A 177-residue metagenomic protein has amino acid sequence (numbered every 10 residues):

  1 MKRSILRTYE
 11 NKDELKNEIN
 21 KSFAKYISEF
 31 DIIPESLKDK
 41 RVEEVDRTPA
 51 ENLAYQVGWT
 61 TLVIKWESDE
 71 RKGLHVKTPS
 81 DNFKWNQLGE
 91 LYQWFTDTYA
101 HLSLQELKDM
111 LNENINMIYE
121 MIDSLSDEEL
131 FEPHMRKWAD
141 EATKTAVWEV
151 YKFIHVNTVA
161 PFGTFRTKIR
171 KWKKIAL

Functional and structural regions predicted by a protein language model:
M1-K25: Extreme N-terminal tail/first-helix region
K2, D39-E90, P133-L177: Short, contiguous alpha-helical
L6, N17, K40-E43, T98 (+3 more regions): Short N-terminal micro-motifs specific to bacterial/archaeal maturation and metal-cluster initiation sites
R7-N11, L91-Q105, K144-K152: Acidic/His metal-coordination segments adjacent to aromatic residues that form catalytic metal sites in metalloenzymes
Y9, L15-K16, E29, K84-W85 (+2 more regions): Short leucine-rich amphipathic alpha-helices used at interfaces
K12, K16-I19, L104-L111, Y151 (+1 more regions): Hydrophobic packing residues in well-ordered alpha-helices of helical domains and bundles
F23-P34, T60-I64, S68, N112-S126 (+2 more regions): Structural signal for well-ordered, non-membrane alpha-helices
Q87-F131: Acidic/histidine-rich alpha-helical segments that form the ligand environment of transition-metal centers
